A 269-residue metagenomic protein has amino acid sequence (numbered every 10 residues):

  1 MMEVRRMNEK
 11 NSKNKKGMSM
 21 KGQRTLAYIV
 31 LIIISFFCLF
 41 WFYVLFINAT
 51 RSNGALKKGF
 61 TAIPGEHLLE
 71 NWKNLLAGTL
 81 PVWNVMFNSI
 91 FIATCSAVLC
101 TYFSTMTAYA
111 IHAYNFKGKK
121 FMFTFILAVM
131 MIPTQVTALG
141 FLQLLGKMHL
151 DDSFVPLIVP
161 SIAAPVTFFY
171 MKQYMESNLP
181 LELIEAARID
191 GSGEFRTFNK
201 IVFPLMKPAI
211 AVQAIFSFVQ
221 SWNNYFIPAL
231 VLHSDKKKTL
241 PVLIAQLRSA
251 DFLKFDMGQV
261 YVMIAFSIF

Functional and structural regions predicted by a protein language model:
M1-M20: Short, Lys/Arg-rich, polar N-terminal cytosolic tail immediately upstream of the first transmembrane signal-anchor
K15-G17, Q23-F269: A structural signal for multi-pass alpha-helical bundles of membrane permease subunits that mediate small-molecule
